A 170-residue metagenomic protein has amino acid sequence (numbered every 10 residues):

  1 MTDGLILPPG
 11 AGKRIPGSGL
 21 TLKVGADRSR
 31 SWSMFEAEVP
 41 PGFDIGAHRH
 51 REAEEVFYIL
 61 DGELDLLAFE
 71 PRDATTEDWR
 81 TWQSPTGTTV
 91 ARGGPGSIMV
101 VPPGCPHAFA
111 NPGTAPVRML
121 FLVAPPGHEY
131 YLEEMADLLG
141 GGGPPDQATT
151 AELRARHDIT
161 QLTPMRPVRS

Functional and structural regions predicted by a protein language model:
M1-P8, R169-S170: Basic/polar N-terminal segments that are highly enriched at the extreme N-terminus, encompassing both cleavable
L7-P8, R28-S29, E70-P103: Short acidic-glycine-tyrosine-enriched beta hairpin
A11-R49, A53-E54, L60: A short glycine-rich, His/Asp/Glu-containing loop-to-beta-strand
E36-A37, V56, G96-S97, H107: Hydrophobic/aromatic beta-strand elements that line small-molecule binding cavities or substrate pockets in beta-rich
E36-E38, E63-D65, L122: Residue-level recognition of well-ordered beta-strand positions that form the cores of beta-sheet-rich folds across
A47, L66-A68, T89-R92, V101 (+2 more regions): Short beta-strand His + acidic residue motifs that chelate non-heme Fe in jelly-roll/DSBH and cupin folds
E52-W82: Glycine- and acidic-residue-biased ligand/ion/polar-headgroup-sensing regions
A110-S170: Double-stranded beta-helix
